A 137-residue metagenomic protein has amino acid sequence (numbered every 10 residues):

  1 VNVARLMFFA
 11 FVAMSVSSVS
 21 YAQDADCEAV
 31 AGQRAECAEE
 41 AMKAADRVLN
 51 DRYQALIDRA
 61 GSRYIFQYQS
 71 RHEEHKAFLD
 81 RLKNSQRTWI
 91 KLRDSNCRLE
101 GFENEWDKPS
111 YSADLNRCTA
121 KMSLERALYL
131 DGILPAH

Functional and structural regions predicted by a protein language model:
V1-F8, M14: Bacterial N-terminal signal peptides that target proteins for export
A13-S20: N-terminal signal peptide c-region/cleavage motif recognized by signal peptidases
Y21-H137: N-terminal alpha-helical modules
